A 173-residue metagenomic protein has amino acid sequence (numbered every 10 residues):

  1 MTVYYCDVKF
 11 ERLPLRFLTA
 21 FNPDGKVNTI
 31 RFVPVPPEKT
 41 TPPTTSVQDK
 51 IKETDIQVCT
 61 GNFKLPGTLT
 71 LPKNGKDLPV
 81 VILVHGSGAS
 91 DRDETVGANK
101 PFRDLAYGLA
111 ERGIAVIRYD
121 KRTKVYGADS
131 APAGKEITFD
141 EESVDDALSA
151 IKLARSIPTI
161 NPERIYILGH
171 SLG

Functional and structural regions predicted by a protein language model:
M1-P23: Exposed beta-strand-loop-beta-strand "reactive/processing" segments of non-cytosolic proteins
L18-T40: Short beta-strand edge/turn micro-motifs at domain boundaries
G25, P36-P37, K64, G75 (+4 more regions): Solvent-exposed loop/turn segments at secondary-structure junctions within structured extracellular/periplasmic domains
F32-K76: N-terminal cap/lid segment of alpha/beta-hydrolase-fold proteins
L78-V81, R164: Alpha/beta-hydrolase fold active-site loops
V84-I114, R118-E142: Cap/lid segment of the alpha/beta-hydrolase catalytic domain
E136-P158: Alpha/beta-hydrolase active-site loop
T159-S171: Alpha/beta-hydrolase fold nucleophile elbow
